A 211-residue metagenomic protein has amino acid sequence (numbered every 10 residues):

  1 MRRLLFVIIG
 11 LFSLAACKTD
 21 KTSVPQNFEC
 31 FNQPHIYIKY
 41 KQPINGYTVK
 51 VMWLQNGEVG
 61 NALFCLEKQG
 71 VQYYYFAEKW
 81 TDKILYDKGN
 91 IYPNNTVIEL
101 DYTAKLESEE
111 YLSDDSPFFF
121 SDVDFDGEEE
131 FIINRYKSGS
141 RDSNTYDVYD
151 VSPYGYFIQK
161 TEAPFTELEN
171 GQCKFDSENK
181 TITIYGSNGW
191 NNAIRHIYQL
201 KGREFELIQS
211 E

Functional and structural regions predicted by a protein language model:
M1-L4, K18: Positively charged n-region of N-terminal signal peptides that target proteins for export
L4-L14: Sec-dependent N-terminal signal peptides
A16-Y74, N170-E211: Acidic, small-residue rich beta-repeat scaffolds with periodic aromatic anchors
E67-Q69, R141-T161, I194-G202: Beta-propeller blade repeat segments, especially FG-GAP/WD-type strand-to-loop junctions in 6- to 7-bladed propeller
Y75-K79, I158-P164, L207-E211: Beta-propeller fold detector
K83-S116, P164-K174: Repeat-based blade/solenoid architectures
D122-R135, E178-T183: Acidic/hydrophobic-patterned starts of short beta strands in beta-sheet-rich repeat architectures
S138-D142, G189-W190: Short glycine/serine/proline-enriched coil/turn segments at secondary-structure junctions
